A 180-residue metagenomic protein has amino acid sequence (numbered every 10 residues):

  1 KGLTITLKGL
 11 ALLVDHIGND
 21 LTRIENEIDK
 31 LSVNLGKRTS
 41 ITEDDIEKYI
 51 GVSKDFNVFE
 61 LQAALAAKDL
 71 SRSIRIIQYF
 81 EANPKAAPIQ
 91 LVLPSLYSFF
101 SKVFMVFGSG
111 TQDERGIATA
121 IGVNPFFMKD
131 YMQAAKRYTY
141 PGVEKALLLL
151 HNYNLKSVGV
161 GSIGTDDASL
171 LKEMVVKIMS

Functional and structural regions predicted by a protein language model:
K1-S180: Conserved beta/loop motifs at nucleotide-recognition and modification sites
